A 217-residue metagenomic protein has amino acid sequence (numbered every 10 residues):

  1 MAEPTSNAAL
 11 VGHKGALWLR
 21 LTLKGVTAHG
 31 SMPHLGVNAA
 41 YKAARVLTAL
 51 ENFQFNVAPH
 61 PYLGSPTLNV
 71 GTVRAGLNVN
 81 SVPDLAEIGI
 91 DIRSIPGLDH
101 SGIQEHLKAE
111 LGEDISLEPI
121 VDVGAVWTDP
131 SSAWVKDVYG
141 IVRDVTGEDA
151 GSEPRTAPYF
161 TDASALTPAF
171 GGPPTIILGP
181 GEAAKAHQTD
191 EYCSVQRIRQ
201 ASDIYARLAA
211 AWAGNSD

Functional and structural regions predicted by a protein language model:
M1-S6: A glycine-rich helix N-cap at a beta->alpha junction
V11, W18-D217: Metal-dependent amide/peptide-bond hydrolase catalytic core, centered on the "pita-bread" metallohydrolase fold
